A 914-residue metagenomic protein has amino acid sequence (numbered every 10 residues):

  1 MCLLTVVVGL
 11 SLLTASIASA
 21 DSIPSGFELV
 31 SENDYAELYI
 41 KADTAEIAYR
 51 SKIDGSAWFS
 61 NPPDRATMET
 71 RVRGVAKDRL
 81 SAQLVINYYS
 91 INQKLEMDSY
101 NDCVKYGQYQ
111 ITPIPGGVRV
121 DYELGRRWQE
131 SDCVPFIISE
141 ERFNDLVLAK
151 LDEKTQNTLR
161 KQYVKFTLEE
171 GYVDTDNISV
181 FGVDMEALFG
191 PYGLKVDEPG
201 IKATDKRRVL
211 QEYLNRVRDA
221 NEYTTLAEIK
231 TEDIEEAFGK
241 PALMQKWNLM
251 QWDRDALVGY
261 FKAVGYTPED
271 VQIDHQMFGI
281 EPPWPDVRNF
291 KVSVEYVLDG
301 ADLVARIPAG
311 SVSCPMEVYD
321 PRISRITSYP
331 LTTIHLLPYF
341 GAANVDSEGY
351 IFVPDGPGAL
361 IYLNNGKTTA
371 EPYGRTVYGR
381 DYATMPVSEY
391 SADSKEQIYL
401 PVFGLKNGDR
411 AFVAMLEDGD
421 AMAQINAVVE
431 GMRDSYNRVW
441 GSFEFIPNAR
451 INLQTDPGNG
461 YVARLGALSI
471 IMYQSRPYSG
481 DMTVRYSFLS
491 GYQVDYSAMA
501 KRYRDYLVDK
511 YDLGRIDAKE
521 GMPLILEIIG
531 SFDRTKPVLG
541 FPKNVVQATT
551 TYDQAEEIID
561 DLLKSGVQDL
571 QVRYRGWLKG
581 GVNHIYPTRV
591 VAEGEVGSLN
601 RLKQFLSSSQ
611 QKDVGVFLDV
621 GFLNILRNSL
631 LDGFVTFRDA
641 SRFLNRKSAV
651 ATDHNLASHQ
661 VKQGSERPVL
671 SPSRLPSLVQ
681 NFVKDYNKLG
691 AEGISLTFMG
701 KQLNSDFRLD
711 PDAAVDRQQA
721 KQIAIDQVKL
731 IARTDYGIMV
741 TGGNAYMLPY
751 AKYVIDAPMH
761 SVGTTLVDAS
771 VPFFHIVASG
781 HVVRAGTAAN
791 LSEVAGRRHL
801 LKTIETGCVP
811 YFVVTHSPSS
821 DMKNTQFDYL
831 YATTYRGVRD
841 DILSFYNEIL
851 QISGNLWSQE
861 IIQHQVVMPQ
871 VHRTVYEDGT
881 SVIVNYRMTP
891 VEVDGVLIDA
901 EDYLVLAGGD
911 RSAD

Functional and structural regions predicted by a protein language model:
C2-L12: Bacterial N-terminal signal peptides
L12-S22: Sec-dependent signal peptide cleavage junction
D21-L29: Short acidic, Pro/Gly- and aromatic-enriched capping/linker segments at domain boundaries
L29-T549, E556-L570: Carbohydrate-recognition beta-sandwich/jelly-roll modules in extracellular/periplasmic carbohydrate-active proteins
N33, L38-D54, E69, A392-E396 (+3 more regions): Active-site-proximal substrate-binding groove within the catalytic cores of carbohydrate-active enzymes
G341-V345, G566-V567, Q611-V614, D726-I738 (+1 more regions): Structural alpha-beta junctions
Y496, R502, Y506-K510, T551-Q554 (+2 more regions): An active-site-proximal structural segment forming one wall of the substrate-binding cleft that immediately precedes
K519-S608, K612-S677, L703-S705: Aromatic-lined carbohydrate-binding/catalytic grooves of carbohydrate-active enzymes
